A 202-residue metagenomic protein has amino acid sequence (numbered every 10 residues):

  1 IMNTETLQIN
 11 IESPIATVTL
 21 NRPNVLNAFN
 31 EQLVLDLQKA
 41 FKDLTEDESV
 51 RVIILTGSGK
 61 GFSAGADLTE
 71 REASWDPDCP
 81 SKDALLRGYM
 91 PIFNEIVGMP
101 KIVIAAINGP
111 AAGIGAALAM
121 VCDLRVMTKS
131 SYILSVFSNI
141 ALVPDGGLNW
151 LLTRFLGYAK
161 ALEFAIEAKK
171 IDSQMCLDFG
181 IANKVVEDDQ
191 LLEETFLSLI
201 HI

Functional and structural regions predicted by a protein language model:
M2-S58, N94, I200-H201: Conserved CoA-thioester-binding segment of acyl-CoA-metabolizing enzymes
V18, L55, D67, L118-A119 (+1 more regions): Hydrophobic/aromatic residues within transmembrane alpha-helices of multi-pass small-molecule transporters
V25, K60, A141, D145: Active-site proximal helix/loop that lines the substrate pocket of Rossmann-like NAD(P)-dependent oxidoreductase domains
L33-D36, L85-G88, L191: Hydrophobic alpha-helical membrane-association signature
G57-E95, A111: Glycine- (often His-adjacent) and acidic-residue-rich active-site loop that binds/positions the CoA thioester
N94-L199: Crotonase-fold acyl-CoA enzyme core
